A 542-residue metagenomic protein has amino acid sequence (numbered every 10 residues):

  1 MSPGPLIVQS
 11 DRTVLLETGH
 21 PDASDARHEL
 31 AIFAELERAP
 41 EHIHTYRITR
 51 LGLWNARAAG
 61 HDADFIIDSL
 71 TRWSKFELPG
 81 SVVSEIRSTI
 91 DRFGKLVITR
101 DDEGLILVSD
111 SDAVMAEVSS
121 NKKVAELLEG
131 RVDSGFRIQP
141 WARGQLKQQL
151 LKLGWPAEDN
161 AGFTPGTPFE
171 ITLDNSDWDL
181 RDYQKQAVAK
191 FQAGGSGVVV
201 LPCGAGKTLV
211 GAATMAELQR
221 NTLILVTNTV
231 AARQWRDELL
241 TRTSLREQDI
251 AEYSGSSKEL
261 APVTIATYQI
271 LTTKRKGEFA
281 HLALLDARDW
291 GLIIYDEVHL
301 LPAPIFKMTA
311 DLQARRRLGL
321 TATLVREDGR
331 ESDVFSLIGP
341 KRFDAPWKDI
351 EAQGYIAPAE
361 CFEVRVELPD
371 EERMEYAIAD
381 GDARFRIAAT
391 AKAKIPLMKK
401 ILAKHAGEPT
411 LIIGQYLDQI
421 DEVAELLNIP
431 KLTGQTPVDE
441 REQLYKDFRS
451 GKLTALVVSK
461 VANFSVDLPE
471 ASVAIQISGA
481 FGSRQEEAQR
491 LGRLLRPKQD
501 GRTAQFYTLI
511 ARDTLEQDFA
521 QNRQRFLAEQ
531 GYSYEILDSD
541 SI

Functional and structural regions predicted by a protein language model:
M1-G166: Extended alpha-helical interface modules used as scaffolds for assembling large macromolecular complexes
G194-M215: Walker A/P-loop
L209-T241, L417: Conserved Walker A/P-loop ATP-binding site and its immediately adjacent core in helicase/helicase-like ATPase domains
R233, D249-E252, K258, L411 (+2 more regions): Conserved helicase ATPase core of P-loop NTP-dependent helicases/translocases
G291-L292, H299-E360, L527: Post-DEXD/H (motif II) to motif III coupling segment of the RecA-like Helicase ATP-binding lobe
E375-Q415, D421-E422: Conserved interdomain hinge at the start of the Helicase C-terminal
V457, F464-G479, Q505-T508: A short beta-strand element within the Helicase C-terminal
R493-Q524: Conserved segment of the helicase C-terminal RecA-like domain
